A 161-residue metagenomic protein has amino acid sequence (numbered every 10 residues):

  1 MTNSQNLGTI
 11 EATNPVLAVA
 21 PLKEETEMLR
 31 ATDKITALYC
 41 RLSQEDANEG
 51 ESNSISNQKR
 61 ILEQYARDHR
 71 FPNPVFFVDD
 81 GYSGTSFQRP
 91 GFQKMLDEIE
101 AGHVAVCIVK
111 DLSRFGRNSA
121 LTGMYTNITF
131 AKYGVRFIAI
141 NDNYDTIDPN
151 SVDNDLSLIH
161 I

Functional and structural regions predicted by a protein language model:
M1-I159: Short, structured surface patches at the beginning of a domain
